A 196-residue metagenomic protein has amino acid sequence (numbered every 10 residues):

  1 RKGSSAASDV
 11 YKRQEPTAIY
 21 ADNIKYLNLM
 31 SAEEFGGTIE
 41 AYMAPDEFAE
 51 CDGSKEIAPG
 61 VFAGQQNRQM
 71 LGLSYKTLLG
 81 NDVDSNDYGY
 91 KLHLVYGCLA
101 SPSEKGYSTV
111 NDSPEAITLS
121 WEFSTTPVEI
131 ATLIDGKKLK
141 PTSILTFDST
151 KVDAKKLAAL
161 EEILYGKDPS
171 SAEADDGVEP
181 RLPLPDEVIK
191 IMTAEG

Functional and structural regions predicted by a protein language model:
K2-A7, Y11: Single conserved hydrophobic/aromatic residue that forms the stacking wall/gate of nucleotide- or nucleobase-binding
A7, G37, G97-C98, P141-S143: Small-side-chain structural scaffolding
Y11, C51-D52, W121: Broad hydrophobic/π-residue packing in well-ordered secondary structure
P16-F48, S113-V128: Oligomerization/assembly interface segments of phage tail-like spikes and tubes
K25-S103: Structured, beta-strand-rich domain cores that present glycine/charged loop surfaces used to bind extended ligands
P102-G196: Mixed-charge, glycine-accented linear interaction segment located at domain edges/termini
